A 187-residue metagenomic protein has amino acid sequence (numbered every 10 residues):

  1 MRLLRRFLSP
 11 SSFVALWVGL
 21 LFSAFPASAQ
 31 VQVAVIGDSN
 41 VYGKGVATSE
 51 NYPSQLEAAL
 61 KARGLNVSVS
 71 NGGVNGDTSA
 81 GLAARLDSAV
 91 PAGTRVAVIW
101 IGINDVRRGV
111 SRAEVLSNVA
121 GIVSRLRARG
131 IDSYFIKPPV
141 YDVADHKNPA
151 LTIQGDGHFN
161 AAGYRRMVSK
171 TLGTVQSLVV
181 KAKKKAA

Functional and structural regions predicted by a protein language model:
M1-P10: N-terminal secretory signal peptides that target proteins for export/translocation
R2-L3, Q30, A59-L65, G81-A187: Alpha-helical cap/lid subdomain in secreted, periplasmic, or secretory-pathway luminal O-acyl-processing enzymes
F7, Y42, I153-G155: Alpha-helical interaction segments
S11-A24: Bacterial N-terminal signal peptides
V18, P53-E57, R125-L126: A signal for specific C-terminal beta-sheet/loop modules enriched in small/flexible residues with GP/PG/PP motifs
S28-N75, R85-G93: Serine-esterase "nucleophile elbow" of acetyl-processing enzymes
